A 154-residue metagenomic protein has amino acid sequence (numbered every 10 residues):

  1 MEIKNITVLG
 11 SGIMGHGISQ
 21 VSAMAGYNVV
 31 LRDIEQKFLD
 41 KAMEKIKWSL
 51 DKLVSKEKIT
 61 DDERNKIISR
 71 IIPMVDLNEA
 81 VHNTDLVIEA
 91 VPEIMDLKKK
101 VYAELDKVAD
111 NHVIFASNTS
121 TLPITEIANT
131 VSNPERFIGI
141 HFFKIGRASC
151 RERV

Functional and structural regions predicted by a protein language model:
M1-K52, K56: NAD(P)+-binding Rossmann beta1-loop-alpha1 motif at the extreme N-terminus of oxidoreductases
I18, K98-K99, T125-I127: Short glycine-/acidic-enriched loop or helix-start segments at secondary-structure transitions that form or flank
Q20-A23, K47, V81, D106 (+1 more regions): A structural alpha-helix within SAM-dependent methyltransferase catalytic domains
N28, L86, V113-I114, E135-F137: Structural motif
V30, I72, I88, I138-I140: Hydrophobic/aromatic beta-strand patches that form the interior of the parallel beta-sheet core in alpha/beta enzyme
K37-K41, K52-F115, T121-L122: Rossmann-like NAD(P)-binding element
S117-R153: Rossmann-fold dinucleotide-binding core
